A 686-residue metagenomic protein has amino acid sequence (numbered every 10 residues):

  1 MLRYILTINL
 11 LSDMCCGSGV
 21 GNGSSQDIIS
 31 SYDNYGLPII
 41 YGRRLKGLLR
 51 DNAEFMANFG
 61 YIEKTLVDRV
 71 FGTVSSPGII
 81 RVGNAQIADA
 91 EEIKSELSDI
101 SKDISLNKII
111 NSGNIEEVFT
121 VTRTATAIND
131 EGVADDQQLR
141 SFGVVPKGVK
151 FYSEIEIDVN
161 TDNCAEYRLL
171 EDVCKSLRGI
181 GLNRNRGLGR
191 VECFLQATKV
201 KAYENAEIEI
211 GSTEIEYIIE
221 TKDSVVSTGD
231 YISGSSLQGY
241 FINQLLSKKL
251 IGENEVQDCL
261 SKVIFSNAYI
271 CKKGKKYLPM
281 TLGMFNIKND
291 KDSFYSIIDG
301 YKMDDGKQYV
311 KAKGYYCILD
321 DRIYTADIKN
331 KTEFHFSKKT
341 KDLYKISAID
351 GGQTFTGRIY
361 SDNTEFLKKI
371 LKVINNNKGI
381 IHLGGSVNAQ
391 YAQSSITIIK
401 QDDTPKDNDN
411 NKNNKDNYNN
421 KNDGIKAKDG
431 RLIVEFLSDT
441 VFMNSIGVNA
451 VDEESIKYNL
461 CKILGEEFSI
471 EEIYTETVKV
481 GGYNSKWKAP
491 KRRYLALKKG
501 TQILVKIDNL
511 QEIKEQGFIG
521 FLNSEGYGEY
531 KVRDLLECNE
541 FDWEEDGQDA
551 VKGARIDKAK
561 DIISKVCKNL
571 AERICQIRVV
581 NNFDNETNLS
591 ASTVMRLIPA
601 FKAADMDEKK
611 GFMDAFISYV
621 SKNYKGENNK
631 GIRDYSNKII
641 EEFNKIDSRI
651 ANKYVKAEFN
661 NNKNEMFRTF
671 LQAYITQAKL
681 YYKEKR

Functional and structural regions predicted by a protein language model:
M1-R686: Conserved active-site/ligand-binding neighborhood in enzyme cores
